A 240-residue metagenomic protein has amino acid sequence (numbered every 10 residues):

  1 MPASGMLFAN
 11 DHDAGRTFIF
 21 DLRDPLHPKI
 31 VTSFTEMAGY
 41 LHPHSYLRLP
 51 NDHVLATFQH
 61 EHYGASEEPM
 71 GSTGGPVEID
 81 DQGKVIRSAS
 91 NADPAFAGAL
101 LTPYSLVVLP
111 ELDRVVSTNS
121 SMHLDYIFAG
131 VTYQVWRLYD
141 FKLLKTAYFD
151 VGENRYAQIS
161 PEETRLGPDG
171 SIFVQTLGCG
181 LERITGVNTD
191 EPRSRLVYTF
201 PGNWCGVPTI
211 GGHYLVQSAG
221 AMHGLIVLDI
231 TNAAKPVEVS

Functional and structural regions predicted by a protein language model:
M1, A9-I30: Beta-propeller domains
M1-A3, M37-P50, A95-R114, V151-S171 (+1 more regions): Beta-rich, blade/repeat-based domains predominating in secreted/periplasmic proteins but also intracellular
M6-A9, V54-L55, R114-V116, S171-V174 (+1 more regions): Conserved beta-propeller blade signature
H12-G15, G64-T73, L124-G130, A157 (+2 more regions): Short, solvent-exposed loop/turn segments at conserved positions within beta-propeller repeat blades
I19-P28, E78-I86, V135-L144, R183-P192 (+1 more regions): Short loop/turn segments immediately following beta-strands, especially the blade-tip and inter-blade linker loops
L22-P110: Asp-box/WD-like beta-propeller blade repeats and closely related beta-sheet repeat scaffolds
K29-E36, I86-D93, L143-D150, R193-F200 (+1 more regions): Beta-propeller fold detector
N203-S240: Loop/turn-rich, solvent-exposed surfaces of beta-rich toroidal or solenoidal domains
